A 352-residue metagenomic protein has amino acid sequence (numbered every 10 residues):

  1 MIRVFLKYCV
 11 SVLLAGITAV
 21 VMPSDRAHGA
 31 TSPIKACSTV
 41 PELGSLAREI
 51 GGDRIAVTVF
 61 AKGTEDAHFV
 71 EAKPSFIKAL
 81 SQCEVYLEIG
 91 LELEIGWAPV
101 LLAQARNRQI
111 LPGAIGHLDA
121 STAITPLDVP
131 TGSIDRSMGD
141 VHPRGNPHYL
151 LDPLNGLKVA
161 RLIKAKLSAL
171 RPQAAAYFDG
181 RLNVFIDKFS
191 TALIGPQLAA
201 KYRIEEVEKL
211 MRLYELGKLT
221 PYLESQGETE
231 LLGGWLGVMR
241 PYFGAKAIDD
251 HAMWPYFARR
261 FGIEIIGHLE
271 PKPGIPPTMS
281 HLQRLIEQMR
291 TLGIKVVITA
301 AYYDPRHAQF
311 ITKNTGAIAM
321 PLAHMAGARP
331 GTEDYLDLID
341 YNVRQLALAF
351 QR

Functional and structural regions predicted by a protein language model:
M1-L6: N-terminal secretory signal peptides that target proteins for export/translocation
K7-V21: Bacterial N-terminal signal peptides
I17-T31: Bacterial Sec-dependent signal peptides at the C-terminal "C-region" and cleavage site
A27-R352: Extracytoplasmic metal-acquisition and chelation regions
